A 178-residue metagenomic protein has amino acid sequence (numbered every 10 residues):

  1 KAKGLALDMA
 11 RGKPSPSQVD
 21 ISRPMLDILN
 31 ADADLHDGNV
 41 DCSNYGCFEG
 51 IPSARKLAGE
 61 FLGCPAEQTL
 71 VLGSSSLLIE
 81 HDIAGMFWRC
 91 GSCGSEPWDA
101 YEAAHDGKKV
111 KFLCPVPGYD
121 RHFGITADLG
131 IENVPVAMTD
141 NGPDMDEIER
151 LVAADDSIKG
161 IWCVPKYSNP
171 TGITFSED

Functional and structural regions predicted by a protein language model:
K1-E49, S53, G59-E60: N-terminal "arm"/small-domain region of PLP-dependent enzymes with the aminotransferase-like
V40-D178: Conserved core of the PLP fold type I
